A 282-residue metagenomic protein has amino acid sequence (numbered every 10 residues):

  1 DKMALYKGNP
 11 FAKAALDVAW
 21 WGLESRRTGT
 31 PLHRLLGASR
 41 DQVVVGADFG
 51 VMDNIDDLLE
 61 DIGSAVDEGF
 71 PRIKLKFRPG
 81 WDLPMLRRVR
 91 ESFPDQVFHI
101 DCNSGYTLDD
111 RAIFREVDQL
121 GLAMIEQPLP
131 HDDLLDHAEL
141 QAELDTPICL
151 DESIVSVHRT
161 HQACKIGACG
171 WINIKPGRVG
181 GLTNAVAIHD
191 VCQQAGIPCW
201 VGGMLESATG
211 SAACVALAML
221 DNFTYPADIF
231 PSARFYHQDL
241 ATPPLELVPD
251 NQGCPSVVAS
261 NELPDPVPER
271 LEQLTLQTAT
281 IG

Functional and structural regions predicted by a protein language model:
D1-T28, L271: Metal- or metallocofactor-binding catalytic centers and their adjacent structured scaffolds across diverse enzyme
Y6, Q127, G203-M204, V257 (+1 more regions): Hydrophobic alpha-helical scaffolding
L16, G29, I73, D101 (+5 more regions): Conserved, mostly hydrophobic/aromatic
L23, R27, A65-E68, K76 (+2 more regions): Change "in soluble alpha/beta enzymes" to "in soluble alpha/beta proteins
S25-R26, T30-V43, V257-V258: N-terminal amphipathic alpha-helix/helix-capping segment at the start of soluble metabolic enzymes
R34-L144: Metal-dependent enolase-superfamily TIM-barrel catalytic cores that perform enediolate-based chemistry
D132-C149, I154-G253: Shared catalytic-loop signature of beta/alpha-barrel
R234-G282: C-terminal extensions of enzymes
